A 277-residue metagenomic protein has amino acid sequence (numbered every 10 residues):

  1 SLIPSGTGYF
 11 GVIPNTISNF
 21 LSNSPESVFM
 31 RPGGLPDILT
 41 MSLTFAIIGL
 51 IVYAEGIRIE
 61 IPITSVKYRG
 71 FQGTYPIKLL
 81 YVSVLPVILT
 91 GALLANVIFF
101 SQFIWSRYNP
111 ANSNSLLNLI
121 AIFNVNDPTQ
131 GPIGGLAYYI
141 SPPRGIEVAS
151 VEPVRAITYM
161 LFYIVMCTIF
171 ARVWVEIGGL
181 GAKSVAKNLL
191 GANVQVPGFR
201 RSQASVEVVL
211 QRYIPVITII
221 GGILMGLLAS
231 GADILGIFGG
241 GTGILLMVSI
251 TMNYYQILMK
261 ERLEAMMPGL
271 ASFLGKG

Functional and structural regions predicted by a protein language model:
S1-G277: Core subunits and conserved enzymes of cellular information-processing and envelope-translocation systems across
